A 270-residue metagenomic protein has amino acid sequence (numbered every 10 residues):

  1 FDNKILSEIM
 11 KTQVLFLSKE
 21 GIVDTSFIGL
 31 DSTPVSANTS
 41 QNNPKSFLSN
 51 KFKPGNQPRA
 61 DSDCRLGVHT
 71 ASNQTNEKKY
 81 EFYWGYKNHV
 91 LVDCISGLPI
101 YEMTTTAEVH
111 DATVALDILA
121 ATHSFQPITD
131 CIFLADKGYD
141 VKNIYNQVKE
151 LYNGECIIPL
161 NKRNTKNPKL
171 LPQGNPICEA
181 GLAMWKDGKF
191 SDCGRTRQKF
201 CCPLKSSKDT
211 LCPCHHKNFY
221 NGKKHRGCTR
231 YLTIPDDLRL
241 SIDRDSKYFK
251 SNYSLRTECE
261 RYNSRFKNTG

Functional and structural regions predicted by a protein language model:
F1-N153, P159-N161: Polybasic low-complexity intrinsically disordered regions
D61, N153, N175, F190 (+3 more regions): Mature extracytoplasmic/luminal segments of secretory-pathway proteins
C64, C94, C131, C156 (+6 more regions): Generic recognition of cysteine residues
T106-H110, I132-A135, Y139, P172-Q173 (+2 more regions): A short glycine-/small-residue-rich loop at the edge of a beta-strand within enzyme catalytic domains
K162-N167: Short gly/pro/ser/thr-enriched loop/turn and capping motifs at secondary-structure boundaries
L170-R197, L232-G270: Short amphipathic alpha-helical "interface-anchor" segments enriched in bulky aromatics
F200-S241: Long, low-complexity, polar/charged, intrinsically disordered or flexibly structured peripheral segments
